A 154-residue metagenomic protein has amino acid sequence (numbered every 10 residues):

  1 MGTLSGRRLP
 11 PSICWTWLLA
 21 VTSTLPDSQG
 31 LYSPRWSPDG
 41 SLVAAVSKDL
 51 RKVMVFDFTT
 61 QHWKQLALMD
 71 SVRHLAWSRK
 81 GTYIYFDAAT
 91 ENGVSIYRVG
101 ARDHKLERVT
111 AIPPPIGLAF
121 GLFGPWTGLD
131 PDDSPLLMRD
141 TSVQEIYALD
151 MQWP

Functional and structural regions predicted by a protein language model:
M1-P154: Sequence signature of WD/YWTD-type beta-propeller architectures
